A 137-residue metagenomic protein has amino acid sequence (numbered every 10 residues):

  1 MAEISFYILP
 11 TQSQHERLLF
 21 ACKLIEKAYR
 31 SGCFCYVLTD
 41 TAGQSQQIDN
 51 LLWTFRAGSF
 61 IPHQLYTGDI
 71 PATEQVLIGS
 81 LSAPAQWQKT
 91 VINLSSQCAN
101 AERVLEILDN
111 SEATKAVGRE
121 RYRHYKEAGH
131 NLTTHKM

Functional and structural regions predicted by a protein language model:
M1-R17: Glycine-rich phosphate-binding "P-loop"
S5-I8, F34-D40, V91-N93, E106-I107: Short hydrophobic beta-strand segments
Q12, R30, A85: Conserved beta/loop motifs at nucleotide-recognition and modification sites
L18-C22, R119: Short amphipathic alpha-helical segment that frequently serves as the phosphate-/nucleotide-binding helix
A21-G68: Short, well-structured hydrophobic secondary-structure segments
Y66-E102: Mid-chain, well-packed structural core segment of small domains
I107-T114: Trafficking entry modules
G118-R119, R123, E127-M137: Well-ordered alpha/beta subsegment
